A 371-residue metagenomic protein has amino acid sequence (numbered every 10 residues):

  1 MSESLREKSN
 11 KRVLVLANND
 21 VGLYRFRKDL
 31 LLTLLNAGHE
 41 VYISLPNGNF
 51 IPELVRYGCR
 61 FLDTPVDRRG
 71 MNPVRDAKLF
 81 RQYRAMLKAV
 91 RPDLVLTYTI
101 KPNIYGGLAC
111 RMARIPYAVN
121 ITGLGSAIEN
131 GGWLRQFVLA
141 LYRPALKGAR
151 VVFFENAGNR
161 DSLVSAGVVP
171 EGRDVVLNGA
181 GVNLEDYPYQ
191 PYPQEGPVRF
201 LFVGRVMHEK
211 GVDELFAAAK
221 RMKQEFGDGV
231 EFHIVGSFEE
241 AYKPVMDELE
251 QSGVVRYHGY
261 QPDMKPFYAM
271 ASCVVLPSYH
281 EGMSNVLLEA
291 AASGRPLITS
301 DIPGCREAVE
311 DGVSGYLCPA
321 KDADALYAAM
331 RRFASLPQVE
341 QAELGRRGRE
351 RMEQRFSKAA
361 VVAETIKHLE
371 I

Functional and structural regions predicted by a protein language model:
I51-V55, R221-E225, E231-H258: Short, structured helix-loop element that forms part of the nucleotide-activated donor/catalytic region
L62-D63, R143-Y189: Donor nucleotide-sugar binding/catalytic pocket of nucleotide-sugar-dependent glycosyltransferases
M71-R75, V164-S165, G179-P197, P266: Acidic anion/phosphate-binding donor-loop and adjacent secondary structure in glycosyltransferase catalytic cores
P191-K210, F216-A219: Conserved donor-binding/catalytic core segment of Leloir-type glycosyltransferases
Y260, Y279: Aromatic "clamp/platform" in nucleotide-sugar-dependent glycosyltransferases that forms part of the donor/acceptor
P296-T299, V309: Short hydrophobic beta-strand element within catalytic cores of glycosyltransferases and related nucleotide-activated
D311-G312, Y316-A323, R332-Q338: Conserved acidic donor-binding segment of nucleotide-sugar-dependent glycosyltransferases
V339-R355, E364-K367: A short, well-ordered alpha-helix in the C-terminal region of glycosyltransferases
